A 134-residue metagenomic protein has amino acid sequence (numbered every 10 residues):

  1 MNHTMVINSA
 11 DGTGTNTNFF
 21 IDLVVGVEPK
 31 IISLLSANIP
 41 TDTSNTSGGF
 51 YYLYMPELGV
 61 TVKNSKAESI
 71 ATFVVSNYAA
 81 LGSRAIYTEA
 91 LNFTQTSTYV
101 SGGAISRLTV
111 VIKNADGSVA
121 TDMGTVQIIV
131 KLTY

Functional and structural regions predicted by a protein language model:
M1-Y134: The ATP-binding site of the protein kinase catalytic domain
